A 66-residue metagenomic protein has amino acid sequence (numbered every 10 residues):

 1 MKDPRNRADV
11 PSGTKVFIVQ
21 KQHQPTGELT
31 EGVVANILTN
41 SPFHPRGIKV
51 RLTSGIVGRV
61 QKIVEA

Functional and structural regions predicted by a protein language model:
K2-A66: Basic/aromatic-rich interaction segments and small domains that mediate binding to polyanionic partners
